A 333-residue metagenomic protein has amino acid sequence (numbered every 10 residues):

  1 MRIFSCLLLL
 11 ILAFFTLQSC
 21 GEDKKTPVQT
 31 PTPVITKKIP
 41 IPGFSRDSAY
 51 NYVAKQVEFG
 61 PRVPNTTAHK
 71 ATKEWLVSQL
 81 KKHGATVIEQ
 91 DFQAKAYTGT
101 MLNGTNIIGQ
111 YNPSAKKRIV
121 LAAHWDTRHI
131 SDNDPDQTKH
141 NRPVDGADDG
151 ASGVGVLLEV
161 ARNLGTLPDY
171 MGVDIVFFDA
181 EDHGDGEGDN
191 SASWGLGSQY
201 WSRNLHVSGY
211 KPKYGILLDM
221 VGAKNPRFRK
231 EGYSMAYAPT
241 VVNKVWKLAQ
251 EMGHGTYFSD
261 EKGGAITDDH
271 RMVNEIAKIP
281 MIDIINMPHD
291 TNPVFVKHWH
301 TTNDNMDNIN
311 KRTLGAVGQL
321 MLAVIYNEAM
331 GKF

Functional and structural regions predicted by a protein language model:
F15-S19: C-terminal motif of bacterial Sec signal peptides marking the signal peptidase cleavage site
G21-K24: Bacterial signal peptide processing site
T26-T72, H83, N292-N308: N-terminal capping segment at the start of a domain
I35-G43, E58-T67, A94-Y97, K139-G150 (+5 more regions): Second-shell loop/turn segments in exported
P61-S114: A non-catalytic alpha/beta surface segment that caps or lines the substrate-entry region of metallo-dependent hydrolase
V63-P64, Q93-Y97, P113-A115, W125-H129 (+5 more regions): Solvent-exposed loop/turn segments at secondary-structure junctions within structured extracellular/periplasmic domains
M101, Y214, A223-F333: Active-site-adjacent substrate-binding region of metalloamidase/peptidase-like peptide-processing proteins
N141-T240, A265, D269: Acidic/histidine-rich catalytic neighborhood of metal-dependent amide-processing enzymes
